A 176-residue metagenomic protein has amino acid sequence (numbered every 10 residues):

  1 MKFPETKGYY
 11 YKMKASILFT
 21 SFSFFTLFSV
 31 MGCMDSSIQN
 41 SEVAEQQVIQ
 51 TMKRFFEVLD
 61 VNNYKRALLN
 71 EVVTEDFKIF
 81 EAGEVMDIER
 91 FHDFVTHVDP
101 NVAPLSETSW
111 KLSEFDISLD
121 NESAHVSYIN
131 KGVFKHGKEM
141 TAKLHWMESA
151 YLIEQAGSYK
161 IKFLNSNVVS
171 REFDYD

Functional and structural regions predicted by a protein language model:
T6-S21: Bacterial N-terminal signal peptides that target proteins for export
T20-S29: Bacterial N-terminal signal peptides
G32-E71, Y175: Short, low-complexity N-terminal intrinsically disordered segments enriched in polar/charged residues
R66, N70-L119: A solvent-exposed, acidic/Ser-Thr-rich amphipathic alpha-helical stretch
F91, K111-I117, N130-G132, M147-I153: Hydrophobic/aromatic beta-strand elements that line small-molecule binding cavities or substrate pockets in beta-rich
T96, Y128-K135: Generic short beta-strand segments
F115-H125, L152-K160: A short, structured loop/turn motif at beta-sheet edges
H145-D176: Short beta-strand edge/turn micro-motifs at domain boundaries
